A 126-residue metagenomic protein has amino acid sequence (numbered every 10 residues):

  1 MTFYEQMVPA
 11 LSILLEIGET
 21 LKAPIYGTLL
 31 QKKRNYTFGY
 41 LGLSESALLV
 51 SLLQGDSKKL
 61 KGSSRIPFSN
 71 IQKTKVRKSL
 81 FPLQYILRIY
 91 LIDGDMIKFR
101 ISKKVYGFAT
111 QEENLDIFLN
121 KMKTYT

Functional and structural regions predicted by a protein language model:
M1-L43, D95, T126: Anionic N-terminal interaction surfaces
F3-Y4, L11-I13, K58-T126: Acidic, Ser/Thr- and proline-rich intrinsically disordered linker/docking segments of eukaryotic scaffolds
I25-L29, Q54, K75: Short, well-ordered turn and helix-capping elements at secondary-structure junctions
Q31-K61: Conserved beta-hairpin
